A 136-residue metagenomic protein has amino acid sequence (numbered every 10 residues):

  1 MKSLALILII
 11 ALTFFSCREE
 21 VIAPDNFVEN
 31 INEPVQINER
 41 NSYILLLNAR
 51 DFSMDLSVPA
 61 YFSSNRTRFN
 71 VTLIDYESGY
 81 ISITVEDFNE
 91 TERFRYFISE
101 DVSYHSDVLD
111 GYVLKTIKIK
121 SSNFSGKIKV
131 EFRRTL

Functional and structural regions predicted by a protein language model:
M1-E20: Sec-dependent bacterial lipoprotein signal peptides
R18-F27, G126-T135: Charged, elongated alpha-helical/coil segments that serve as electrostatic interaction surfaces for nucleic-acid
E20-Y80: Acidic/polar, low-complexity intrinsically disordered N-terminal segments immediately downstream of a Sec signal
D51, F62, E77-G79, N89 (+3 more regions): Residues that cap or initiate secondary-structure elements
N65-N70, V108-G126: Noncatalytic modules at the cell exterior or secretory-pathway interfaces, chiefly beta-strand-rich lectin/adhesion
T72-I74, K118-K120, E131-R133: Residue-level recognition of well-ordered beta-strand positions that form the cores of beta-sheet-rich folds across
Y76-Y96, K129-T135: Short, surface-exposed beta-strand/strand-loop-strand elements in extracellular ectodomains
T84-G111, I119: An anionic, turn-rich surface loop/hairpin at beta-sheet edges that serves as a generic interaction/coordination patch
